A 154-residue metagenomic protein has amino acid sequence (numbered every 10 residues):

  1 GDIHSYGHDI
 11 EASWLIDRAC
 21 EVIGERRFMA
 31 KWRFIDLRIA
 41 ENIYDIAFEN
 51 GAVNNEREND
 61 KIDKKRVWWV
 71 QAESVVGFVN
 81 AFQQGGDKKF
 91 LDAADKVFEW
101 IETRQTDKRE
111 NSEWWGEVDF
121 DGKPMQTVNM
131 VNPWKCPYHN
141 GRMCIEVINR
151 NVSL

Functional and structural regions predicted by a protein language model:
G1-L154: Glycan-recognition and catalytic cores of secretory/periplasmic carbohydrate-active enzymes
